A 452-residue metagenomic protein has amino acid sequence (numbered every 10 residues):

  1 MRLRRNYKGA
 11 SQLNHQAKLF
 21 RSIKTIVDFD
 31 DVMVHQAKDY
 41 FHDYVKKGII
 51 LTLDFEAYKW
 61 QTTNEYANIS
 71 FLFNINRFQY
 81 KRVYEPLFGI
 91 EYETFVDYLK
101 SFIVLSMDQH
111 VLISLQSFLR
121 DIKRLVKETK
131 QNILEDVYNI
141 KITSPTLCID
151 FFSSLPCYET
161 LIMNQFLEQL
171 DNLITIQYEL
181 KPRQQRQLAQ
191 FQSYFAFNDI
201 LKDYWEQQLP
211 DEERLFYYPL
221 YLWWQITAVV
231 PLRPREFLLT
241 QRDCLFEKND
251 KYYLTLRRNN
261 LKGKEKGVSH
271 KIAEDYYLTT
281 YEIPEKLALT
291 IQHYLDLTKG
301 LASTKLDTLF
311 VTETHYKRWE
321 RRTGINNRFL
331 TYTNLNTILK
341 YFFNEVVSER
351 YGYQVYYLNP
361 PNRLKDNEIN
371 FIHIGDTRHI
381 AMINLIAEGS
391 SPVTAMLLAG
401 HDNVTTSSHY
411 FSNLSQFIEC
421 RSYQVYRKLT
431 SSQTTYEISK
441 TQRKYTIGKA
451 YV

Functional and structural regions predicted by a protein language model:
M1-Q185, Q225: Charge-rich, intrinsically disordered N-terminal extensions that act as flexible nucleic-acid engagement or regulatory
Q177-I226, V230-V452: Extended accessory and catalytic-adjacent subdomains in large enzymes
